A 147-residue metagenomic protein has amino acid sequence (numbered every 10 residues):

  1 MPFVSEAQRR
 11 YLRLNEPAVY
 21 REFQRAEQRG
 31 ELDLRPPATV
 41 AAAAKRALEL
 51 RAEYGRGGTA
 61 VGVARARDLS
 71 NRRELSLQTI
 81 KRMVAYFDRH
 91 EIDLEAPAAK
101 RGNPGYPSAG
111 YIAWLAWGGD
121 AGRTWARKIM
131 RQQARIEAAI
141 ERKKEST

Functional and structural regions predicted by a protein language model:
M1-T147: Arg/Lys-rich, low-complexity, intrinsically disordered basic segments
